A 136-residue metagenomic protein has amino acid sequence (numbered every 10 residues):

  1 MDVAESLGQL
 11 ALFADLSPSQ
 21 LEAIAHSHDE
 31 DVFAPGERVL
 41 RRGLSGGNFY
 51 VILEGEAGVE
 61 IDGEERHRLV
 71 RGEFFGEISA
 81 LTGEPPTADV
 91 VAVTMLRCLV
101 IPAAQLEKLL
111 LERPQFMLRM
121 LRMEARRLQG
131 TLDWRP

Functional and structural regions predicted by a protein language model:
V3, Q20-A23, E84-T87, A104-P136: A small-molecule sensor/coupling module
A4-D62, L69: Regulatory nucleotide-sensing modules
L44, I52, D62, G83-E84 (+2 more regions): A short, compositionally biased micro-patch
E64-E77: Short acidic-glycine-tyrosine-enriched beta hairpin
M95-Q105: A short hydrophobic beta-strand segment most commonly corresponding to one strand of the jelly-roll/cupin
